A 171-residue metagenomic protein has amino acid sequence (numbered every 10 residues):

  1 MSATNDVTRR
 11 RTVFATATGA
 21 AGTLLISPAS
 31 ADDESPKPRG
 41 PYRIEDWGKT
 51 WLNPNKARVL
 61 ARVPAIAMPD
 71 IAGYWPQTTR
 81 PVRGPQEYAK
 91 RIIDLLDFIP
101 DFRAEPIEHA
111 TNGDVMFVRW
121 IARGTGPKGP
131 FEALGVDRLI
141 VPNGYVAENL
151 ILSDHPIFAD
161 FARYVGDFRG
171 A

Functional and structural regions predicted by a protein language model:
M1-S2, L52, Q77: Generic anion/oxyanion-binding catalytic loop in active/binding sites
S2-A20: N-terminal secretory signal peptides and thylakoid transit peptides that target proteins across membranes
T4-N5, P36, R80: Pocket-edge positions in alpha/beta enzyme catalytic cores
F14-G19, P28-R39, L95-A171: A beta-strand edge to alpha-helix "cap/lid" segment located at domain peripheries
L25: Acidic/polar, compositionally biased interaction segments
K37-R62, I66: Short, aromatic-enriched amphipathic alpha-helices that serve as compact interaction elements
R39, L60-G113: A solvent-exposed, acidic/Ser-Thr-rich amphipathic alpha-helical stretch
